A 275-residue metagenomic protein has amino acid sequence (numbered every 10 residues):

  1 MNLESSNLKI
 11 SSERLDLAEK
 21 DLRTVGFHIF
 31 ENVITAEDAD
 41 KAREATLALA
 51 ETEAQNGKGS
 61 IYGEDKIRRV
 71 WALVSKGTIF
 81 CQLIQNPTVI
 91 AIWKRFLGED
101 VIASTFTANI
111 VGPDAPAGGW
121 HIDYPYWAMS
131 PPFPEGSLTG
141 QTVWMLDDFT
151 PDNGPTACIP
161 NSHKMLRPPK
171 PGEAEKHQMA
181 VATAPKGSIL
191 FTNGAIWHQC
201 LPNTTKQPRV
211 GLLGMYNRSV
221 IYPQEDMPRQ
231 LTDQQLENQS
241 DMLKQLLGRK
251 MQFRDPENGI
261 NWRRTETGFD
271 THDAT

Functional and structural regions predicted by a protein language model:
M1-V25, E31-S130: Non-heme Fe(II)-dependent double-stranded beta-helix
I29-F30, W144, L190-T192: Short hydrophobic-aromatic micro-motifs
T35-A36, N109-V111, F149-P151, H163-K164 (+2 more regions): Short, solvent-exposed loop/turn segments at secondary-structure junctions
K66, K76, S104, L138-G140 (+3 more regions): Residues that flank catalytic or metal-binding motifs in active/ligand-binding sites
T105-A108, T142-W144, L212-Y216: A structural signal for short, well-ordered beta-strand segments
P116-T183, I221-L231: Catalytic core of non-heme Fe(II) oxygenases with the double-stranded beta-helix
M165-F191, A195-I196, L201-T275: Conserved double-stranded beta-helix
